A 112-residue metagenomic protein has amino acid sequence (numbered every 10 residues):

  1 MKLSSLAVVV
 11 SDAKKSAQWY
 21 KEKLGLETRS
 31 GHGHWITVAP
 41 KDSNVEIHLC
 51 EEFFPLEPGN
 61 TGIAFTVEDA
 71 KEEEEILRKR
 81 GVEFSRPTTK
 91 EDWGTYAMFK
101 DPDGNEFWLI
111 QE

Functional and structural regions predicted by a protein language model:
L3, N60-G62: Eukaryotic phosphotyrosine signaling hubs
S5-V8, E74-E112: Vicinal oxygen chelate
A7-V45: Core segments of cupin and vicinal oxygen chelate
D12-A13, E68-K71: Helix N-cap motif at beta-to-alpha junctions
Q18-W19, K71-I76: Short amphipathic alpha-helices within nucleic acid-binding modules
G33-W35, G62, G94-Y96: Short hydrophobic/aromatic beta-strand or adjacent loop that forms the aromatic wall/cage of a ligand/substrate-binding
S43-H48, D103-E106: Short, charged/polar, Gly/Pro-enriched secondary-structure boundary elements
E46, A64, Y96-M98: Short hydrophobic/aromatic beta-strand element in the GNAT-like acyltransferase core that lines or flanks the acyl-donor
